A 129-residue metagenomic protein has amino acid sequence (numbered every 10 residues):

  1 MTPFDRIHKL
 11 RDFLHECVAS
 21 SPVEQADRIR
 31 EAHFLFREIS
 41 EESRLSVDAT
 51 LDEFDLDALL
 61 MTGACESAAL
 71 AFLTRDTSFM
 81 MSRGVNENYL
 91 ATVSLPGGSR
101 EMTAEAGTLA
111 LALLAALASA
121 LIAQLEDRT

Functional and structural regions predicted by a protein language model:
T2-F4, L10, S21-S99, T129: N-terminal segment of the canonical double-stranded RNA-binding domain
K9-R11, E16: RNA substrate-recognition surfaces in RNA-acting enzymes
H15, R30-E41, L111-S119: Short, hydrophobic/amphipathic alpha-helical patches that form generic packing surfaces within helical domains
R83-Q124: Short, compact, well-ordered microdomains
